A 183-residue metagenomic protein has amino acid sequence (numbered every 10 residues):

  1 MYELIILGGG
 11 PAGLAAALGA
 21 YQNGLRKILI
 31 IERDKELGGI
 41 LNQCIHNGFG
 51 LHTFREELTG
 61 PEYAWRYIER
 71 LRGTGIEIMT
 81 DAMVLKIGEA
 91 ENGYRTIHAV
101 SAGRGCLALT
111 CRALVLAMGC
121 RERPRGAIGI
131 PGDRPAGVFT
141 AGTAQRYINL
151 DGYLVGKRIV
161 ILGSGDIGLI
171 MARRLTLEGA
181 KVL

Functional and structural regions predicted by a protein language model:
M1-L7, W65-R158: FAD-binding core/adjacent interface of flavoenzyme oxidoreductases
Y2-R66, R70, I159-L183: Beta1-alpha1 glycine-rich phosphate/pyrophosphate-binding loop at the start of Rossmann-like nucleotide-binding domains
